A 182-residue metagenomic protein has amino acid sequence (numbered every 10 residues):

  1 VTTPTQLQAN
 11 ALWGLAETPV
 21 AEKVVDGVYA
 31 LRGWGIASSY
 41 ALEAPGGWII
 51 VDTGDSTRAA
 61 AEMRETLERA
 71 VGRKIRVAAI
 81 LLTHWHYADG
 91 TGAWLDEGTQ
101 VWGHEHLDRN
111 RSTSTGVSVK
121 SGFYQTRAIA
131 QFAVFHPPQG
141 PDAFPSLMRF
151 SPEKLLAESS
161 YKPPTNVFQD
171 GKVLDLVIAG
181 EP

Functional and structural regions predicted by a protein language model:
V1-T18: N-terminal pre-domain segments of enzymes
T2, A21-V28, F150-Y161, A179-E181: Short Pro/Gly-enriched beta-strand edge/turn motifs at strand-loop
A9-W13, Y29-G33, L155-N166: Short, solvent-exposed secondary-structure boundary motifs
E17-V71: Conserved beta-strand hairpin/beta-sheet module of binuclear metal-dependent hydrolase folds, prominently
R32-W34, E105, Q169-G171: Residues at the C-termini of beta-strands that transition into short coil/loop
A41, K162, V167-P182: Core dinuclear metal-dependent hydrolase active-site scaffold
R58, E68-P164, F168: Active-site HxH/HxHxD metal-binding segment of metal-dependent hydrolases
